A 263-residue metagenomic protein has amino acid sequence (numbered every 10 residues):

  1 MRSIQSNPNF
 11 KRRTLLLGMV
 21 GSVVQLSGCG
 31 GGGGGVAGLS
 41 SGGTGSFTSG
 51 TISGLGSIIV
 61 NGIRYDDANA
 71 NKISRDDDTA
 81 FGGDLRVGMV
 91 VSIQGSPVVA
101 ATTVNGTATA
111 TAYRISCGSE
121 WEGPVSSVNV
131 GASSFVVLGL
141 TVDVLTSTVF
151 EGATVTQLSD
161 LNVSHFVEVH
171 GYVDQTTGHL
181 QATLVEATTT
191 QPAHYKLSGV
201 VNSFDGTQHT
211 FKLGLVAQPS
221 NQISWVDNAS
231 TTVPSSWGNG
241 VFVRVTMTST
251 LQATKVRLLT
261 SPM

Functional and structural regions predicted by a protein language model:
M1-G28: N-terminal secretory signal peptides
G33-M263: Solvent-exposed hydroxyl-ligand-binding patches built from regularly spaced Ser/Thr and small hydrophobics
